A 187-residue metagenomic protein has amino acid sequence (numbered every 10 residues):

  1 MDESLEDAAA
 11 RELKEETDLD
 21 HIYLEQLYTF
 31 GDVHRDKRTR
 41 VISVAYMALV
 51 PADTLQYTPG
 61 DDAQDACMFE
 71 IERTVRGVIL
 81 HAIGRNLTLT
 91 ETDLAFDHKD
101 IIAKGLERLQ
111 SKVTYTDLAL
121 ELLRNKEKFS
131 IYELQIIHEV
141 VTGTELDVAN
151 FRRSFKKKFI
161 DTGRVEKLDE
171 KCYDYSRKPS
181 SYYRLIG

Functional and structural regions predicted by a protein language model:
M1, V50-G187: Nudix hydrolase/Nudix homology domain
M1-E25, Y46, L134: The catalytic Nudix box helix
A8, V41, F129, E133: Short, well-structured alpha-helical interface segments that form or flank functional binding sites
D18-H21, T39-R40, G60: Alpha-helix termination/capping residues and helix-transition junctions
Q26-F30: Short, glycine/acidic-rich hinge or "gate" loops at secondary-structure transitions that mediate conformational
G31-V41: Acidic pyrophosphate-coordinating catalytic loop
V41-A45, A63: Extracellular structured ligand-interaction cores
